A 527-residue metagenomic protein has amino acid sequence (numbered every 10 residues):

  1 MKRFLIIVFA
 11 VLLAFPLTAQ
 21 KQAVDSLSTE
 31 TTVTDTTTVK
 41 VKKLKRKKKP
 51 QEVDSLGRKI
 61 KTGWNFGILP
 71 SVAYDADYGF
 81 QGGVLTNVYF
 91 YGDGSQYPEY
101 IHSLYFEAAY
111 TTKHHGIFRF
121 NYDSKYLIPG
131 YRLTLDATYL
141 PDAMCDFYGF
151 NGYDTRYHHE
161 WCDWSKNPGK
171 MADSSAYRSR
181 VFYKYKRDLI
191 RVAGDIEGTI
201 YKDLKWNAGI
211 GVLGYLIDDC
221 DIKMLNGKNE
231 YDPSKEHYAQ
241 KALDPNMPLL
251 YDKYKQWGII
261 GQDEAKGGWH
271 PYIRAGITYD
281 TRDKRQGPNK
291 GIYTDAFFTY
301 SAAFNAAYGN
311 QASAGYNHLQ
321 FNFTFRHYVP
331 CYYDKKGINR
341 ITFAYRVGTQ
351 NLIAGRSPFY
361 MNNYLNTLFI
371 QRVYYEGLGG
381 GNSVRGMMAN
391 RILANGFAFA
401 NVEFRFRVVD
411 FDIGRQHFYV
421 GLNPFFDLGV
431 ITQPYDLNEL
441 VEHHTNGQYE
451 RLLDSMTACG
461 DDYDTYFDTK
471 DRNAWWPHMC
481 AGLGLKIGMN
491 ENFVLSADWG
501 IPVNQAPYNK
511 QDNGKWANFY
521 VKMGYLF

Functional and structural regions predicted by a protein language model:
M1-S26, F527: Bacterial Sec-dependent N-terminal signal peptides
Q51-N65, G92-I101, L127-L133, T199-W206 (+9 more regions): Short loop/turn motifs that connect adjacent beta-strands in outer-membrane beta-barrel proteins
R58-G67, A73-R274, P502-Q505, Q511-F527: Gram-negative/organellar outer-membrane beta-barrel architecture
F66-I68, H102-F106, Y131-A137, W206-I210 (+8 more regions): Transmembrane beta-strands of outer-membrane beta-barrel proteins
G82-F106, R274-C331, G482, K486 (+1 more regions): Surface-exposed extracellular loop regions of Gram-negative outer-membrane beta-barrel proteins
Y89-D93, E107-K113, L140-M144, Y215-I217 (+7 more regions): Sequence/structural signature of outer-membrane beta-barrel proteins
K284-Q416, T432-P434, E439-V441, Q448-T457 (+1 more regions): C-terminal outer-membrane beta-barrel translocator/porin domains of Gram-negative envelope proteins and their
